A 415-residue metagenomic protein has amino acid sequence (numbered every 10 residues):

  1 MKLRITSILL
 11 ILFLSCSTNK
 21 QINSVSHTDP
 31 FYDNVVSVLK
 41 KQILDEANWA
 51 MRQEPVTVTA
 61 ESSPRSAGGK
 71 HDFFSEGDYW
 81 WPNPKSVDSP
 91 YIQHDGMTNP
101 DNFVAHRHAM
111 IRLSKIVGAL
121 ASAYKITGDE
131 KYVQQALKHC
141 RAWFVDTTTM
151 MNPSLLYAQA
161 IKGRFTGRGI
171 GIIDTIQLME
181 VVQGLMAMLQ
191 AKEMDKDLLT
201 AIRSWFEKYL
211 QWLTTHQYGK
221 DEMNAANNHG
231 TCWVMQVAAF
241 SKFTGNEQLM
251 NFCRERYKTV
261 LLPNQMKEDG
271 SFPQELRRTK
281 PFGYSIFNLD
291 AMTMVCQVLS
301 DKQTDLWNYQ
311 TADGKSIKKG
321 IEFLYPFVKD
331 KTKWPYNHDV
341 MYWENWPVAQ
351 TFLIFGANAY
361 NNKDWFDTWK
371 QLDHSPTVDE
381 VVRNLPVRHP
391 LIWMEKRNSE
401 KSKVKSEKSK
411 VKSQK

Functional and structural regions predicted by a protein language model:
K2-L9, S399-K415: Short, basic, low-complexity termini and linkers enriched in Ser/Thr/Gly/Pro that act as targeting/leader peptides
L10-S17: Hydrophobic h-region of N-terminal signal peptides that target proteins for export in Gram-negative bacteria
S17-K220, K258, S300-Q303, N308-K403 (+1 more regions): Extracellular glycan-targeting catalytic surfaces
T166, M223, R278-T279: A short glycine/serine-rich beta->alpha loop
G171-D174, G230-T231, S285: An alpha-helical repeat/solenoid feature that recognizes helix-turn-helix modules
W205-F243, E247: Loop-centered beta-sheet repeat module
M235, A239-P335: Long, repeat-rich segments with strong aromatic
